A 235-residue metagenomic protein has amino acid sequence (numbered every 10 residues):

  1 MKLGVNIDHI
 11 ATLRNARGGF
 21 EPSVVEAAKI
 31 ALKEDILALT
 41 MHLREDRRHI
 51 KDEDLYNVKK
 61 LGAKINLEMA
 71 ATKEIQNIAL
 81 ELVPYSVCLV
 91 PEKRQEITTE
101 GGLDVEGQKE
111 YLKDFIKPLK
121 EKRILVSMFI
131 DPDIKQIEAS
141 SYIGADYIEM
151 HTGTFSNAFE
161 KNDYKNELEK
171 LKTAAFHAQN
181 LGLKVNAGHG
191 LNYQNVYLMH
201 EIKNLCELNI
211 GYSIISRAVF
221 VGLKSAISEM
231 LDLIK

Functional and structural regions predicted by a protein language model:
M1-E68, T72-P84, A139-Y142, N166: Conserved N-terminal beta1-alpha1 strand-loop-helix module at the mouth
L3-I7, L39-M41, A63-M69, V87-L89 (+4 more regions): Hydrophobic faces of well-ordered beta-strands that scaffold small-molecule active sites in alpha/beta enzyme cores
D35-L37, L61-A63, E81-V87, E121 (+2 more regions): Glycine-enriched alpha-helix->loop->beta-strand junction motifs that scaffold or abut catalytic
R48-K73, G107-S127, Y164-A187, M230-I234: Alpha-helix-loop-beta-strand connector modules within alpha/beta enzyme cores
K73-L82, D133-I143, A187, L191-L205: Catalytic cores of alpha/beta
L89-E96, Y147-F159, N204-L223: Glycine-rich phosphate-binding active-site loops on the catalytic face of alpha/beta enzymes
G101, E160-Y164, R217-K235: C-terminal helical cap(s) of enzyme catalytic domains, especially alpha/beta-barrels
L125-H177: Histidine/lysine/aspartate-rich catalytic loop segments that bind and position anionic ligands
